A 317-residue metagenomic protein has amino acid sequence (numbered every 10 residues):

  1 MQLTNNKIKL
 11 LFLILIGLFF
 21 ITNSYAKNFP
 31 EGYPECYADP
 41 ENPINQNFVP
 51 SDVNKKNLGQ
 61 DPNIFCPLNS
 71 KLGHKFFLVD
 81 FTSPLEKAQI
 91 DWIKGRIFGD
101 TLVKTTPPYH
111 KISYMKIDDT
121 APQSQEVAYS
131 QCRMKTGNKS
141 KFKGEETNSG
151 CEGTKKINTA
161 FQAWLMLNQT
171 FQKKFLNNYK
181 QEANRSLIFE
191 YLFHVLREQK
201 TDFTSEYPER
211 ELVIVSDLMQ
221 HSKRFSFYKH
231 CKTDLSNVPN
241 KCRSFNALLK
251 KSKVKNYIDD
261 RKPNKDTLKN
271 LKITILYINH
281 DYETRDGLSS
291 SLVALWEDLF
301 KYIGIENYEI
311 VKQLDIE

Functional and structural regions predicted by a protein language model:
Q2-L11: Bacterial N-terminal signal peptides that target proteins for export
L11-F19: Bacterial N-terminal signal peptides
K27-Q89: Acidic, polar low-complexity linker/tail segments
E41, M219-G287: VWA/integrin I-like adhesion module and closely mimicked acidic/polar interface patches used
K71-E152, E211-I214: Von Willebrand factor
K143-Y207: Von Willebrand factor
N178-E211, V215-S216, Q220-S252: Extended amphipathic alpha-helical interaction segments
K269, I273-E317: A cross-kingdom marker for long, charged
